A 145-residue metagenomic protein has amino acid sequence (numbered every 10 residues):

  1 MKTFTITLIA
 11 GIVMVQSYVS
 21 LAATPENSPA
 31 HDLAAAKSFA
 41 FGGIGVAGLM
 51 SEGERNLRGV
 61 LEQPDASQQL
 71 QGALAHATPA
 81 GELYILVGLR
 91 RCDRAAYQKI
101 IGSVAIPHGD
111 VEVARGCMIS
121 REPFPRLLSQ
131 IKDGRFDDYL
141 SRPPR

Functional and structural regions predicted by a protein language model:
M1-L8: Bacterial N-terminal signal peptides that target proteins for export
T24-D32, E62-A73, R94-I106: Amphipathic alpha-helical scaffolding segments comprising HEAT/armadillo-like alpha-solenoid repeats
A35-L49: HEAT-repeat alpha-solenoid elements in large eukaryotic scaffold proteins
M50-G53, E82: Residue-level detector of extended alpha-helical repeat arrays and alpha-solenoid scaffolds
N56-G59, G88-R91, S120-G134: Core register positions within helices of long alpha-helical scaffolds
L74-A80, S103-M118: Short coil turns that connect the paired helices of HEAT/ARM alpha-solenoid repeats
A75-D93: Short N-proximal segments of mature Sec-exported proteins
